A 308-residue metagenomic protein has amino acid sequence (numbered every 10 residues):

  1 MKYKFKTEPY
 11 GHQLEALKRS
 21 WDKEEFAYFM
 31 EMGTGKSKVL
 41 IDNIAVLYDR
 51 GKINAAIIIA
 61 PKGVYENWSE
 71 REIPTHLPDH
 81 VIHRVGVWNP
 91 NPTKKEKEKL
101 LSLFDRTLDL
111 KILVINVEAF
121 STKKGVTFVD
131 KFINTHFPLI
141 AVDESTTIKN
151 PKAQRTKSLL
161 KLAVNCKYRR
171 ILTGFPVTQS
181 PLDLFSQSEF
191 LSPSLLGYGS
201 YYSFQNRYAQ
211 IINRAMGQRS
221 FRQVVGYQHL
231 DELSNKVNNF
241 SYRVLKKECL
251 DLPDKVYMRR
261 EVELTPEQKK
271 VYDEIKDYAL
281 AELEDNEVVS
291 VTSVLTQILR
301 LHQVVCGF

Functional and structural regions predicted by a protein language model:
M1-F29: Conserved pre-motif I regulatory segment
E24-N43: Walker A/P-loop
M32-G33, C166-P181: Conserved helicase ATPase motor motifs in RecA-like P-loop NTPase domains
V39, I53-T75, T178-D183: Conserved Walker A/P-loop ATP-binding site and its immediately adjacent core in helicase/helicase-like ATPase domains
V64-P92, L191-L195: Conserved helix-turn-beta segment of the N-terminal RecA-like "Helicase ATP-binding" lobe in SF1/SF2 helicases
K95-L113: Conserved motor-coupling elements within RecA-like helicase/translocase cores
V114-A119, T127-H136, A153-K167, G197-F308: Inter-lobe coupling linker of SF2 helicases/translocases
D143-E144: Walker B catalytic acidic pair
